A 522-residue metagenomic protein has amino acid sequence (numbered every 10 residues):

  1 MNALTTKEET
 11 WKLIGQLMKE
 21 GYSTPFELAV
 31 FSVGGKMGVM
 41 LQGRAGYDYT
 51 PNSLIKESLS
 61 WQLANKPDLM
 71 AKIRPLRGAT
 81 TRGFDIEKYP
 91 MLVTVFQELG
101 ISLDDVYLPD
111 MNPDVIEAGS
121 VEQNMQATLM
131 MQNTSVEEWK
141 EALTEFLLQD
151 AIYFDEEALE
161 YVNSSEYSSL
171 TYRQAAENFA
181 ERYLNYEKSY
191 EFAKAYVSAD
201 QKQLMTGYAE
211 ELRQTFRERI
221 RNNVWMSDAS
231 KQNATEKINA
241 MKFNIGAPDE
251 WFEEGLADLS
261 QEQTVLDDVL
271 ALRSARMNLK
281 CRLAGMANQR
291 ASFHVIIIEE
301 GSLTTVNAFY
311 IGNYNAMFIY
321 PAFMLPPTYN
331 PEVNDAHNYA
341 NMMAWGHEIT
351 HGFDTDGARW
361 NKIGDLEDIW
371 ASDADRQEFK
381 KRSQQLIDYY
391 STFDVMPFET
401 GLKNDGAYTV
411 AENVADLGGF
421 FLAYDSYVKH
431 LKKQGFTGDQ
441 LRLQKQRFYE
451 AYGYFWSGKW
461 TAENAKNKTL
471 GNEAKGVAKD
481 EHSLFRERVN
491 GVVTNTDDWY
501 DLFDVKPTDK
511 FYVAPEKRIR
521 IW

Functional and structural regions predicted by a protein language model:
M1-L212, Q261, L266, N278: Noncatalytic, helix-rich "gating/capping" subdomain that lines the substrate-entry/channel surface of large enzyme
N2-P25, A29, T206-M343, H351-W522: Zinc-dependent metallohydrolase catalytic domains
E348: Walker B catalytic acidic pair
